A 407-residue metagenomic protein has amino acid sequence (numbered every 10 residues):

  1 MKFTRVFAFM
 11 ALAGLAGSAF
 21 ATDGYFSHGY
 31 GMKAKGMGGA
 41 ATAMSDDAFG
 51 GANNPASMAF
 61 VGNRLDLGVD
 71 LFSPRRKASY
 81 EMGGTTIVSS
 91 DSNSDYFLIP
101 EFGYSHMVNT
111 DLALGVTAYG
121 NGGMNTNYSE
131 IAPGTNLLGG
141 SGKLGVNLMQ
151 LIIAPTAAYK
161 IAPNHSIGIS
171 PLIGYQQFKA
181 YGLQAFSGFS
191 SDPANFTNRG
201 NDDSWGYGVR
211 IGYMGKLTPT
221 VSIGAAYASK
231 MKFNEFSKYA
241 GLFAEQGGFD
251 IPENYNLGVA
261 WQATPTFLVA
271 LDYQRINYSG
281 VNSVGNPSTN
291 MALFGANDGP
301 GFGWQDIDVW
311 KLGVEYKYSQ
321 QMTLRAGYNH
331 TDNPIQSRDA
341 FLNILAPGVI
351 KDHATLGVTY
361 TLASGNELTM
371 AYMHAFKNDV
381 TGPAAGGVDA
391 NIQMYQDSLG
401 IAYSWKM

Functional and structural regions predicted by a protein language model:
M1-F20: Gram-negative bacterial Sec-dependent N-terminal signal peptides
T22-K35, Y80-I87, Y96-M407: Outer-membrane beta-barrel porins/channels
G24-A41, A59-K77: Transmembrane beta-strand segments of Gram-negative outer membrane beta-barrel proteins
G39-D46, P74-Y96: Surface-exposed strand-loop-strand hairpins of Gram-negative outer-membrane beta-barrel proteins
T42-S45, F49-N63, Y104-T110: Outer-membrane beta-barrel pore proteins
